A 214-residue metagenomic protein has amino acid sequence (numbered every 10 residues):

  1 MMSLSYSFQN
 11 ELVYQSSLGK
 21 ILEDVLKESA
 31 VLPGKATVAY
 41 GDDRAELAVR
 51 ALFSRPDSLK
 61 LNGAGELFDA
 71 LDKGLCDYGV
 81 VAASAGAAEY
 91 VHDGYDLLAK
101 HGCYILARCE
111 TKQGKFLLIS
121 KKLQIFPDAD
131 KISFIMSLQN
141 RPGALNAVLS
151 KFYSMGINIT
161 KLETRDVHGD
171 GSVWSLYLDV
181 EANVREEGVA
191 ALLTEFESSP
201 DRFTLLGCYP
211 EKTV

Functional and structural regions predicted by a protein language model:
M1-V214: Domain-level signature for soluble enzymes in the chorismate/prephenate branch of the shikimate pathway
